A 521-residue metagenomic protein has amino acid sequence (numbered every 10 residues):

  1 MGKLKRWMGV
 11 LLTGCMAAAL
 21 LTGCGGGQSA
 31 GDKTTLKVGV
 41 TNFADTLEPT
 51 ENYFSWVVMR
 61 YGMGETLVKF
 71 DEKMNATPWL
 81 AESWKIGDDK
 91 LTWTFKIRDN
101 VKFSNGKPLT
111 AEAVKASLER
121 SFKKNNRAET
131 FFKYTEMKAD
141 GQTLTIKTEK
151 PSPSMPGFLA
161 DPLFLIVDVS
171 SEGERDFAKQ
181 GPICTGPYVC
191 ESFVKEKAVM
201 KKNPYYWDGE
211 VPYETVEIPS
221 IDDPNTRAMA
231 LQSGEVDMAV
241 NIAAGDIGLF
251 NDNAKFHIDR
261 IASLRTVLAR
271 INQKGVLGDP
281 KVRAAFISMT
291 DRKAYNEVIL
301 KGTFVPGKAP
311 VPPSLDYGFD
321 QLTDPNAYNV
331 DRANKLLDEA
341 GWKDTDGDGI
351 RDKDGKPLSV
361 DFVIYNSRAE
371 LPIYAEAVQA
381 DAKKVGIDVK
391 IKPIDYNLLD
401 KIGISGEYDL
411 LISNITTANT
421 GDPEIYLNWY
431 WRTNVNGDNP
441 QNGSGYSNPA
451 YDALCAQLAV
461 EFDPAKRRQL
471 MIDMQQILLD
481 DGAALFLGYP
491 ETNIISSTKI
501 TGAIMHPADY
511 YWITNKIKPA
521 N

Functional and structural regions predicted by a protein language model:
G39-D88, E119, I183-C184, A508-Y510: N-terminal lobe/hinge region of extracytoplasmic solute-binding protein
D71-N75, A160-V211, T215, V330-K335: Gly/Pro-rich hinge or "lid" segments in bacterial periplasmic/extracellular proteins
E82-K124, T145: Aromatic- and charge-enriched surface segment that lines or borders ligand/interaction sites
K85, D89, E129-S171: Surface-exposed binding/hinge segments that line and control ligand-binding clefts or catalytic entry sites
K197, T290-D320, E370-Q379, G403-N521: Detector for C-terminal structural segments
P204-L249, D388-K390, D395: Ligand-site clamp/hinge motif
G278-A380: Append "and occasionally in soluble cytosolic enzymes with long acidic Gly/Pro-rich linkers
K343-A418, T492: Ligand/substrate-recognition segments at binding pockets and active sites
